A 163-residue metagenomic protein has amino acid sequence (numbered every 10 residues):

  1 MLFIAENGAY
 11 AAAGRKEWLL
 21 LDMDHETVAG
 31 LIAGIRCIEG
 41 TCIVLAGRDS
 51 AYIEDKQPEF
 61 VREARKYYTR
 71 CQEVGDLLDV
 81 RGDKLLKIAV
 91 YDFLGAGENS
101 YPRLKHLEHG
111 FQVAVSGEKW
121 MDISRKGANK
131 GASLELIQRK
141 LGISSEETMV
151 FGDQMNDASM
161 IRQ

Functional and structural regions predicted by a protein language model:
M1-H25: Alpha-helical substrate-recognition element adjacent to the catalytic core
G30, G34, I38-F151, M155-M160: Conserved acidic, metal-coordinating active-site core of Asp-based, Mg2+-dependent phosphoryl-transfer enzymes
